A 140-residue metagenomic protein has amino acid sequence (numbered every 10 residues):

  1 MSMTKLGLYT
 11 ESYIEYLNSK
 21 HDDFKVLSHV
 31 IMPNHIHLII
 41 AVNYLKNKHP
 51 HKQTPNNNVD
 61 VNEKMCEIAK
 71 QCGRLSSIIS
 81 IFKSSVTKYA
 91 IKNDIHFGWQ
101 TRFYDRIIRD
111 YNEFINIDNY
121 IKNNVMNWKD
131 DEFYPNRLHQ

Functional and structural regions predicted by a protein language model:
M1-Q140: Short catalytic/metal-binding and nucleic-acid-binding patches
